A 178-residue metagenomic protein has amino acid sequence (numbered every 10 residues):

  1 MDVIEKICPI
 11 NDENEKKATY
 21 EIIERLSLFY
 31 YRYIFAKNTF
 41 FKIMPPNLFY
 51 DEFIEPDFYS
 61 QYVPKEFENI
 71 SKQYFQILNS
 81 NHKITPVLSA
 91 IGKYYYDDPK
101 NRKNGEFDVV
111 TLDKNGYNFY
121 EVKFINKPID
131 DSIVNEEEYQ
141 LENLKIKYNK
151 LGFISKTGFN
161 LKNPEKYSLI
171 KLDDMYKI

Functional and structural regions predicted by a protein language model:
M1-N11: A short, conserved structural fragment
P9-E13, A18-I178: A cross-kingdom feature that marks ATP-driven nucleic-acid transaction machinery
